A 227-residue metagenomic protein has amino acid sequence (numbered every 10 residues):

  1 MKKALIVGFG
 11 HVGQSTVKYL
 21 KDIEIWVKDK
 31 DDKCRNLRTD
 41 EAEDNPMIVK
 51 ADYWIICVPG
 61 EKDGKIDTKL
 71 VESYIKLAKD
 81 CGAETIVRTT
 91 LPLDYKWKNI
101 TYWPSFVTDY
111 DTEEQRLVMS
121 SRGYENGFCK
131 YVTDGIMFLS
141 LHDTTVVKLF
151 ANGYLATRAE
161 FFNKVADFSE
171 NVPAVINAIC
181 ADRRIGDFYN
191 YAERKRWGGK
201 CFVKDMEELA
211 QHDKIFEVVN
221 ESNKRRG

Functional and structural regions predicted by a protein language model:
M1-V49, Y53: NAD(P)+-binding Rossmann beta1-loop-alpha1 motif at the extreme N-terminus of oxidoreductases
G10-V12, T90-D94, L155: Gly/Ser/Thr-rich loops at beta-strand to alpha-helix junctions that form or flank small-molecule/cofactor-binding
R35, G60-K62, P92: Active-site beta-alpha loop architecture of Rossmann-like, nucleotide-cofactor-dependent enzymes
R35, P46-V49, F106-D111, H142-V147 (+1 more regions): A short acidic, often aromatic-flanked loop/helix-cap motif at beta-alpha or helix-coil junctions that lines enzyme
D40-E84: Rossmann-like NAD(P)-binding element
V58, A83-T144, L209: Rossmann-fold dinucleotide-binding core
T145, A156, E160-G227: Interdomain hinge/lid region at the active-site interface of Rossmann-like NAD(P)-dependent oxidoreductases
